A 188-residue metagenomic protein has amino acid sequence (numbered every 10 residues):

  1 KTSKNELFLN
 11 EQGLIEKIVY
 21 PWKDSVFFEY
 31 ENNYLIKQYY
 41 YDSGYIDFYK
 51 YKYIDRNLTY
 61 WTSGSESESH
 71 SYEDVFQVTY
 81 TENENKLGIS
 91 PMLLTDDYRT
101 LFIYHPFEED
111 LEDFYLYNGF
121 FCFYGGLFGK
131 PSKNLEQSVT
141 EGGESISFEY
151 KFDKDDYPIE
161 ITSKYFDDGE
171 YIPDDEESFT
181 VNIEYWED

Functional and structural regions predicted by a protein language model:
K1-D188: Buried hydrophobic residues that stabilize the cores of well-folded domains
